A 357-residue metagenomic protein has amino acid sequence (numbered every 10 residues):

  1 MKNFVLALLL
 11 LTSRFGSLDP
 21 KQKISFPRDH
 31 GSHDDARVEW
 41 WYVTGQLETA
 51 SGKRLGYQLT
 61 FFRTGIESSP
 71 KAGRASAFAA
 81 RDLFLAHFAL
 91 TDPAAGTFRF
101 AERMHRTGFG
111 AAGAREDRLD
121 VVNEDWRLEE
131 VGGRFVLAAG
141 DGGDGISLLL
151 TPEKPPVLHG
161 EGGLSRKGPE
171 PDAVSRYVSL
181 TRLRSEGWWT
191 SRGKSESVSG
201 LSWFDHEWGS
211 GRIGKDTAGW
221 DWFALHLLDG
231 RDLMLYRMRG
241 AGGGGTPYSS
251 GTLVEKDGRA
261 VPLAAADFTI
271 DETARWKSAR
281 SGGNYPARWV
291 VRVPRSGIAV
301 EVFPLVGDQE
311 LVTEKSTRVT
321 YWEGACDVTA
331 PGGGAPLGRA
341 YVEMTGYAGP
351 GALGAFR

Functional and structural regions predicted by a protein language model:
M1-A7: Sec-dependent signal peptide recognition, specifically the positively charged N-region followed immediately by
S13-R357: Structured soluble/peripheral alpha/beta segments that form catalytic or ligand/cofactor-binding pockets
